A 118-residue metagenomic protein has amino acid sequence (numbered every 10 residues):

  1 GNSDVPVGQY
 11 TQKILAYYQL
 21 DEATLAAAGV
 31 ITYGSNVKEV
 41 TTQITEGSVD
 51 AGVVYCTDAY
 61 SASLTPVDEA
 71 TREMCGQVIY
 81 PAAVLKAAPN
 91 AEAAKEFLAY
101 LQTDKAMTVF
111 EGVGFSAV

Functional and structural regions predicted by a protein language model:
G1-V118: Exported/periplasmic ABC-transporter solute-binding proteins
